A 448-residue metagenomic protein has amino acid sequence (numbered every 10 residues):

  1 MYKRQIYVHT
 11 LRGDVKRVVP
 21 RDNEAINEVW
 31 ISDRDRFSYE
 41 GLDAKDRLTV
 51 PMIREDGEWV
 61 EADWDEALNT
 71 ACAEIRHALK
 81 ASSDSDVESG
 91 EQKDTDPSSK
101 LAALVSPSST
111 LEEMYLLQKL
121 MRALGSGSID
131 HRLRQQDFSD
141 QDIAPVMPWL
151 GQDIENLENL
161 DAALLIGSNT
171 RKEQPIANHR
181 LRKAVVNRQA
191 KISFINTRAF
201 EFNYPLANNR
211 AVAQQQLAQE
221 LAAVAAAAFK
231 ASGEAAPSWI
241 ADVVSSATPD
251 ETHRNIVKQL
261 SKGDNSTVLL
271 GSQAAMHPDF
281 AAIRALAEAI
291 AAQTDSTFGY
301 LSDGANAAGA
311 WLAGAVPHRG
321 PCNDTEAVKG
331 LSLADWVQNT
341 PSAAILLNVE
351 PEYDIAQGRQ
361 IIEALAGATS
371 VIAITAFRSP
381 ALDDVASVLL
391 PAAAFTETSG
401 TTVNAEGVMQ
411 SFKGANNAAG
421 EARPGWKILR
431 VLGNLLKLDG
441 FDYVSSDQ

Functional and structural regions predicted by a protein language model:
K3-T398, G414, L432-G440: Catalytic alpha/large subunits of respiratory electron-transfer oxidoreductases, centered on bis-MGD molybdoenzymes
G400-V403: Membrane-interface amphipathic/re-entrant loop segments adjacent to transmembrane helices in multi-pass membrane
A405-A419: The feature captures the short pre-catalytic strand/loop hairpin that immediately precedes and shapes the active-site
N416-Q448: Long, C-terminal catalytic modules of enzymes
